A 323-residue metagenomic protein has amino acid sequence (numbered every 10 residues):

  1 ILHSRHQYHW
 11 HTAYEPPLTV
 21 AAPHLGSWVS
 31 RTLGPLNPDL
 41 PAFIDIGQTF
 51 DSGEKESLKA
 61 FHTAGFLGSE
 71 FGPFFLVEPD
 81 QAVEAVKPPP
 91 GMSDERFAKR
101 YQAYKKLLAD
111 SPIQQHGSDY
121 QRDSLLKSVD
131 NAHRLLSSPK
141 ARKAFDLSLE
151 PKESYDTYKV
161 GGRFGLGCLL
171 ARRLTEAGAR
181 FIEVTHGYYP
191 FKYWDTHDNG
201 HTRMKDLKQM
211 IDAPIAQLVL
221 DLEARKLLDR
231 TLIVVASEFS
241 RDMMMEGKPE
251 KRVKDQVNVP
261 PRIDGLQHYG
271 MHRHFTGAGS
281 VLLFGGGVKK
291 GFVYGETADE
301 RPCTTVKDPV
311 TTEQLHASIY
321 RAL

Functional and structural regions predicted by a protein language model:
I1-L323: Ligand-binding pockets and gating/stacking loops
